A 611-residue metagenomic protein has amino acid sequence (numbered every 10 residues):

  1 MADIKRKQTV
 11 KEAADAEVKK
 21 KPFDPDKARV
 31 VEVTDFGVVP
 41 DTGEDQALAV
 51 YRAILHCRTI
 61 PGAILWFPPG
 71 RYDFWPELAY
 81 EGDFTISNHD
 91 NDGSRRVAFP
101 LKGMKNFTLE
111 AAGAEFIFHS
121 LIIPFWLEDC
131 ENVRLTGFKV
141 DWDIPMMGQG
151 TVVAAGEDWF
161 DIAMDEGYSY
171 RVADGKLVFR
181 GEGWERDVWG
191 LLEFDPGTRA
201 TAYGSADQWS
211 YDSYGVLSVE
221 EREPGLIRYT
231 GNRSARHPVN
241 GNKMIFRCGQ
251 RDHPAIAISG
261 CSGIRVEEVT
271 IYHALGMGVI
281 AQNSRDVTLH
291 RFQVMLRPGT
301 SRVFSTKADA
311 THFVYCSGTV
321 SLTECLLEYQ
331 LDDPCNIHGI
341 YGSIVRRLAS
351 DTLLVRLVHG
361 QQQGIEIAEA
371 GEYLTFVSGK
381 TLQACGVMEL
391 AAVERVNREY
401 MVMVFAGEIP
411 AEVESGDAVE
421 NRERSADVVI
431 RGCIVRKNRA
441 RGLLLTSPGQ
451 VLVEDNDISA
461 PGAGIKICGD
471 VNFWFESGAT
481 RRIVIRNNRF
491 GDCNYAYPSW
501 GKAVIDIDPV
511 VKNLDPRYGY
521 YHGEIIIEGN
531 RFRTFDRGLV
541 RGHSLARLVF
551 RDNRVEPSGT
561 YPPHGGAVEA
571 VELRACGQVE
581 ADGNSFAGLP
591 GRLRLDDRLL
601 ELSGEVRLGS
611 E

Functional and structural regions predicted by a protein language model:
V31, A63-L65, F99, F107 (+27 more regions): Solenoid scaffold repeats with emphasis on beta-solenoid/beta-helix
V33-W66: Acidic Gly/Asp/Thr-rich repetitive segments characteristic of extracellular carbohydrate-active and adhesion proteins
Y51-I60, D73-T108, I117-T136, I144-D165 (+11 more regions): Extracellular beta-strand-rich solenoid/capping regions of secreted or surface-exposed proteins that bind or remodel
F118, W142-I144, D165-E220, Q363-R398: Ser/Thr/Gly-rich low-complexity blocks that favor extended beta-strand/coil architectures
F118-P124, I144-G148, H253-A255, L275-I280 (+12 more regions): Short glycine/acidic-rich loop motifs that flank beta-strands on beta-rich extracellular proteins
A202-R251, C385-K437: Small/polar beta-strand repeat architecture
Y214-S301, A310-F313, G318-L326, L331 (+2 more regions): Alpha-solenoid helical-repeat scaffolds
